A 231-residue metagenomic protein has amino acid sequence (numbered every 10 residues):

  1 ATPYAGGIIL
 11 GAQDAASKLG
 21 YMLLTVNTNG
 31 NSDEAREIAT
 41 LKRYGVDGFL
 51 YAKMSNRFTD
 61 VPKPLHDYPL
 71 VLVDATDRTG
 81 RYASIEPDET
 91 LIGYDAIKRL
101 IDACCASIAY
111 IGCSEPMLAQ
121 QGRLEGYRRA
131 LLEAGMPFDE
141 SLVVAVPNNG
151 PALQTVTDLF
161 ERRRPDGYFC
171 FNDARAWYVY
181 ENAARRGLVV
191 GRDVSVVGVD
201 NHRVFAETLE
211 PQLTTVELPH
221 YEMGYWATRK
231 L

Functional and structural regions predicted by a protein language model:
A1-K98, T157-E161: Alpha-helical recognition/docking segments in bacterial nutrient-uptake and carbohydrate-utilization systems
P3-K18, I92-A96, L118-P137, Y178 (+2 more regions): Short, solvent-exposed amphipathic alpha-helices that sit in or adjacent to ligand/effector-binding or catalytic
A16-N27, R128-G150: Short beta-strand elements in bilobed, periplasmic/extracellular small-molecule ligand-binding domains
A52-K53, A103, A119, F171-N172 (+1 more regions): Replace "coordinates the UDP/GDP/TDP-sugar" with "coordinates nucleotide-activated sugar donors
L70, I108, Y127, D193-V194: Structural signal for hydrophobic
A83-Y110, E125-R129, N149-D158, A176 (+1 more regions): Hydrophobic alpha-helical segments within soluble ligand-binding/sensing domains
S107, F138-L142, V190-V196: Short acidic capping loops at alpha-helix termini that bridge into adjacent secondary structure
V156-L231: Flexible loop/turn connectors
